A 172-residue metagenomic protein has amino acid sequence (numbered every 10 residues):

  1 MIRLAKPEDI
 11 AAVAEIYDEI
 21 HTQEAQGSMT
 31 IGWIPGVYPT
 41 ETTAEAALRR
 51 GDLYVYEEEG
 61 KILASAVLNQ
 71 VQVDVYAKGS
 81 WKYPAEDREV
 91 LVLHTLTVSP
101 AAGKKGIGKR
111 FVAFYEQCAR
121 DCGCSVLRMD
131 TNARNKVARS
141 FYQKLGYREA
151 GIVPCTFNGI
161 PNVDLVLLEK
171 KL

Functional and structural regions predicted by a protein language model:
M1-E15: A short beta-loop-alpha structural element at the N-terminal edge of CoA-dependent acyl/N-acetyltransferase catalytic
A14, H21-T43: Conserved GNAT-fold acetyl-CoA-binding loop/helix
T42-V55, V71-V75, V92: A short helix-loop-beta-strand connector motif used in the catalytic cores of GNAT acetyltransferases and, in some
D52-A66: Conserved beta-hairpin
V67-T95, A102-G103, T156-P161: Conserved acyl-donor/pantetheine-binding loop and adjacent beta-alpha core of acyl/acetyltransferases and related
A85-D87, N132-N135, Q143-L145, C155-L172: C-terminal "cap" of GNAT-fold acetyltransferases
V98, K104-Q117, S140, K144: Conserved acetyl-CoA-binding loop-helix of GNAT-fold acetyltransferases
V112, A119-T131: Conserved GNAT acetyl-CoA-binding A-motif
